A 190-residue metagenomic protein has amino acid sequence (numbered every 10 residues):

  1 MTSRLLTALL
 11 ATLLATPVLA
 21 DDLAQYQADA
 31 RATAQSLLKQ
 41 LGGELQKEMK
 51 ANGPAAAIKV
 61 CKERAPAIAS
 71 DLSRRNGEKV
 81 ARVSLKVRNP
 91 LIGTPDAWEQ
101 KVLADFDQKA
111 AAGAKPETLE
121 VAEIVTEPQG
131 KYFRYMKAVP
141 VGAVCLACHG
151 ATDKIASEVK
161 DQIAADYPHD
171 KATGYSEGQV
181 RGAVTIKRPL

Functional and structural regions predicted by a protein language model:
M1-T7: Bacterial N-terminal signal peptides that target proteins for export
A8-L14: Hydrophobic alpha-helical targeting segments used for export or membrane insertion
L10, K47, G150: Short, flexible active-site loop motifs that bind/organize anionic cofactors or intermediates
T16-A20: Sec/Tat signal peptide C-region and signal peptidase I cleavage site
D21-G142, K154-L190: Extracytoplasmic c-type cytochrome modules immediately beyond a signal peptide or single-pass transmembrane anchor
L146-D153: Detector for the c-type heme attachment site
